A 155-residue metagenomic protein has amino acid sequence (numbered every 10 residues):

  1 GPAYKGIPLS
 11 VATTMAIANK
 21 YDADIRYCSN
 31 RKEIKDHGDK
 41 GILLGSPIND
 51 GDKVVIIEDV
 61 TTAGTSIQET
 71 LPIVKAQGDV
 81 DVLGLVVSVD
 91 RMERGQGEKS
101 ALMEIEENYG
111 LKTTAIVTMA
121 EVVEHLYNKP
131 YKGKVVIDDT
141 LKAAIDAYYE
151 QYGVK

Functional and structural regions predicted by a protein language model:
G1-K5: Short glycine-rich phosphate-binding loop at a beta-alpha junction
P8, K35-D39, A63-T65, E93-G95 (+1 more regions): Short, well-ordered, mixed-charge alpha-helical segments that flank or form enzyme active sites
L9-A12, S100: Short, solvent-exposed amphipathic alpha-helices that sit in or adjacent to ligand/effector-binding or catalytic
V11-V54, T65-Q68: Short, glycine/charge-rich flexible loops or terminal/linker lids adjacent to PRPP-binding catalytic cores
Y21-K35, V55-G64, K112-E121, I145-K155: Short, surface-exposed, charge-dense and proline/glycine-enriched linear segments
L43-M92: A contiguous pocket-lining binding segment that forms or flanks enzyme active sites
P72-K155: PRPP-dependent phosphoribosyltransferase catalytic core
